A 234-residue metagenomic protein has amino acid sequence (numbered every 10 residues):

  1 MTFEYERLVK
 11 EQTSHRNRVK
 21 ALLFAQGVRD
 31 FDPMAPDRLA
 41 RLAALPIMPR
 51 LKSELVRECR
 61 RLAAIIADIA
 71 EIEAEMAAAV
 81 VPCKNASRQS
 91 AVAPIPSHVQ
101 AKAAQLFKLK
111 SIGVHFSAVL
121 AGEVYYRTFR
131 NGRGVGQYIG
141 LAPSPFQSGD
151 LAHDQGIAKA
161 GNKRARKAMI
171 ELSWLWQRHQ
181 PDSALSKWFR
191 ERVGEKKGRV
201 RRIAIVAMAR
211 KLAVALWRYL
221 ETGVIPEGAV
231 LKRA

Functional and structural regions predicted by a protein language model:
M1-A234: A detector of single, family-specific signature residues that are central to catalytic or substrate-handling motifs
